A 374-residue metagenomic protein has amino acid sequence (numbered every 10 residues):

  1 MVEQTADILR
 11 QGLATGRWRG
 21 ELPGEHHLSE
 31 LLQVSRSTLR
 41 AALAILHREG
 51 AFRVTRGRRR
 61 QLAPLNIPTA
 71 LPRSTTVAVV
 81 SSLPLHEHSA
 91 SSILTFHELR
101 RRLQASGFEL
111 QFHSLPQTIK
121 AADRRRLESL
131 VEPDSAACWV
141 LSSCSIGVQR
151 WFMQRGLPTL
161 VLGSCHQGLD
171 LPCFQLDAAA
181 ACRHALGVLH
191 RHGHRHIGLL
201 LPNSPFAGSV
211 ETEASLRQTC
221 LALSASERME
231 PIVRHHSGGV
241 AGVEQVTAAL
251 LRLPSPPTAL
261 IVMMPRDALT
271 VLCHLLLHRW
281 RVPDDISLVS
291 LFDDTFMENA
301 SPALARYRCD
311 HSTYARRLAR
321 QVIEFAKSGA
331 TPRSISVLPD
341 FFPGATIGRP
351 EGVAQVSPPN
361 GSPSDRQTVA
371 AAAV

Functional and structural regions predicted by a protein language model:
M1-Q11, T15-R17, E25, E49 (+2 more regions): Amphipathic helical "hinge" segments at domain boundaries
M1-S37, A41-A44, P68-T69, H86 (+3 more regions): Extreme N-terminal segment that seeds HTH/winged-HTH DNA-binding domains in transcriptional regulators
T5, P172-L199, V240-A248, A268 (+1 more regions): Hydrophobic alpha-helical segments within soluble ligand-binding/sensing domains
A78-V79, P133-S143, G198-L201, P254-D267 (+1 more regions): Periplasmic-binding protein-like
L103-Q117, L169, G198-L199, E213 (+1 more regions): Short beta-strand elements in bilobed, periplasmic/extracellular small-molecule ligand-binding domains
S143-A181, R266, F292-L304: Flexible loop/hinge segments that line or gate small-molecule binding clefts
A185-S224, R333-G348: An alpha-beta-alpha
T247-V374: Flexible loop/turn connectors
